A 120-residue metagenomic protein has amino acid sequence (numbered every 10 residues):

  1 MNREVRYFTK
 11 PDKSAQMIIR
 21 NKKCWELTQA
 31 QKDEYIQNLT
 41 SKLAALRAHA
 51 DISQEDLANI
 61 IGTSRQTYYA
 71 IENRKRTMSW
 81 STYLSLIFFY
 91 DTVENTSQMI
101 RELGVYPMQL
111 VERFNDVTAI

Functional and structural regions predicted by a protein language model:
M1-I19, M108-L110: General nucleic-acid-binding
M1-R3, S41-L57, S85, T118-A119: Short basic helix-loop element that most often maps to the first helix and adjoining turn of HTH DNA-binding modules
N21-H49: A short, Lys/Arg-rich alpha-helix, primarily the initiator
D51-A70: Short alpha-helical DNA-recognition segment
N73: Short, conserved catalytic or interaction motifs in soluble domains
S81-E102: DNA major-groove recognition helix of helix-turn-helix/homeodomain DNA-binding modules
N95-I120: Short, charged recognition helix plus adjacent turn of helix-turn-helix-like nucleic-acid-binding domains
